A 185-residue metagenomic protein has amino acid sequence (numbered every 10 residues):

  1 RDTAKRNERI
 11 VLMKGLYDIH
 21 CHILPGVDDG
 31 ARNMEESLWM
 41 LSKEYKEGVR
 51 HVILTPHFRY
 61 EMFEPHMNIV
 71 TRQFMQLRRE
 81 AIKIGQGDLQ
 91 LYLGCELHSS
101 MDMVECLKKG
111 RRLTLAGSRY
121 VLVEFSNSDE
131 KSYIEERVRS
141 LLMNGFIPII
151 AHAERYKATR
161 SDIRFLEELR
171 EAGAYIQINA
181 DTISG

Functional and structural regions predicted by a protein language model:
N7-D88: An N-terminally biased module of ancient metal coordination in phosphate/nucleic-acid-related enzymes
C21, H57-F58, E96-L97, A153 (+1 more regions): Active-site metal-binding loops of divalent metal-dependent hydrolases
I23-M34, L122-D129, I183: Active-site mouth loops of central-metabolism enzymes
E64-Q177: Extended substrate/RNA-proximal surfaces in nucleic-acid metabolism proteins
K157, I183-G185: Short gly/pro/ser/thr-enriched loop/turn and capping motifs at secondary-structure boundaries
